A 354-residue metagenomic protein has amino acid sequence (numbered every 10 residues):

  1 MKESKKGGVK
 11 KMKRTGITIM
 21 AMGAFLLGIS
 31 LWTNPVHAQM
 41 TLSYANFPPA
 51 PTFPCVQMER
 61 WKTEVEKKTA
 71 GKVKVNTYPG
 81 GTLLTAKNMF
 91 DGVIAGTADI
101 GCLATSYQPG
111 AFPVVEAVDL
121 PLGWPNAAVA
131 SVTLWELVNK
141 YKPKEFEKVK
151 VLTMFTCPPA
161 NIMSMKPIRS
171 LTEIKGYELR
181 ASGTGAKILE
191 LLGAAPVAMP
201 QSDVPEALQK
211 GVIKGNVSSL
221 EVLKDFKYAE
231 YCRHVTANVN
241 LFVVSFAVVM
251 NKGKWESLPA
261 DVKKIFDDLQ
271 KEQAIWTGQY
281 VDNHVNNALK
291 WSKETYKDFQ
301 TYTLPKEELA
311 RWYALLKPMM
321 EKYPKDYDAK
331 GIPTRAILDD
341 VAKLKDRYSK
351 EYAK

Functional and structural regions predicted by a protein language model:
E3-M22: Bacterial N-terminal signal peptides that target proteins for export
R14-I17, W32, K68: Intrinsically disordered/low-complexity terminal segments and short unstructured peptides
I17-M20, I29, T63, V93 (+2 more regions): Hydrophobic transmembrane signal anchors and adjacent membrane-proximal interface regions, especially in viral
L26-P35: C-terminal segment of classical bacterial N-terminal signal peptides
H37-V129, K144-K354: N-terminal secretory/targeting leader peptides
V132-E145: Signature of the catalytic double-stranded beta-helix
